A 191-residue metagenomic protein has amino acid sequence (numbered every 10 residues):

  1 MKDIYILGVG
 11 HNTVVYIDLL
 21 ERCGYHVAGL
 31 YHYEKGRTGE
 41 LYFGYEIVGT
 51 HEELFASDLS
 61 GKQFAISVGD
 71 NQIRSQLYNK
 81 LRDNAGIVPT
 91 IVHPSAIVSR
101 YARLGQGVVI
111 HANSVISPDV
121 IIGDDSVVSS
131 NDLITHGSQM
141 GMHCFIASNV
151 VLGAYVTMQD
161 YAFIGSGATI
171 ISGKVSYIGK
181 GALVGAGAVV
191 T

Functional and structural regions predicted by a protein language model:
M1-K62: A solvent-exposed beta-alpha-beta segment
G8, A65-G69, A154: Small/polar loops that bind or transfer phosphate-bearing groups
H11-N12, Q72-I73, R103: Short alpha-helical
I17-L19, Q76-K80, I122: Short amphipathic alpha-helical segments
G36-I97: Phosphate-bearing ligand-interacting subdomains that bind or position ATP/ADP/UDP/GDP/NAD(P) or nucleotide-linked
T90-T191: Structural signal for interior beta-strand "rungs" in well-ordered beta-sheet cores of soluble enzyme domains
